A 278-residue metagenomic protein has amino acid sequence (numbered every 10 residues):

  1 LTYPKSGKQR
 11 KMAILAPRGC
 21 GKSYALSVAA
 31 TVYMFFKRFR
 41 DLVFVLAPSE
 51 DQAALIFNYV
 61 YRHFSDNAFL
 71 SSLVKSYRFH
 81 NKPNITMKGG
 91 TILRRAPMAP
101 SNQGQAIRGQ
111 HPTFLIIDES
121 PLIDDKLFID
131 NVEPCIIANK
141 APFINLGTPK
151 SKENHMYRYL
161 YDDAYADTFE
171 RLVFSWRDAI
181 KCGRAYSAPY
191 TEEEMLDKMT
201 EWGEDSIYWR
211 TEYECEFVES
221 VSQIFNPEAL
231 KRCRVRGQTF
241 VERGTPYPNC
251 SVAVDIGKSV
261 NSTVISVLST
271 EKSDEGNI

Functional and structural regions predicted by a protein language model:
L1-S6: Pre-Walker A adenine-sensing motif
G7-A29: Walker A/P-loop
D41-R62: Conserved Walker A/P-loop ATP-binding site and its immediately adjacent core in helicase/helicase-like ATPase domains
N58-T113: Inter-Walker segment of RecA-like/P-loop motor cores
F64-S65, S71-V74, F114, L122-D205: ASCE P-loop NTPase helicase motor core
M87-G89, V241-P246, N261-I278: Nucleic-acid-processing active sites and adjacent nucleic-acid-binding tracks, predominantly divalent metal-dependent
E119-P121, G257: Conserved Walker B
A179-V254: ATPase catalytic-site recognition across NTP-hydrolyzing enzymes
